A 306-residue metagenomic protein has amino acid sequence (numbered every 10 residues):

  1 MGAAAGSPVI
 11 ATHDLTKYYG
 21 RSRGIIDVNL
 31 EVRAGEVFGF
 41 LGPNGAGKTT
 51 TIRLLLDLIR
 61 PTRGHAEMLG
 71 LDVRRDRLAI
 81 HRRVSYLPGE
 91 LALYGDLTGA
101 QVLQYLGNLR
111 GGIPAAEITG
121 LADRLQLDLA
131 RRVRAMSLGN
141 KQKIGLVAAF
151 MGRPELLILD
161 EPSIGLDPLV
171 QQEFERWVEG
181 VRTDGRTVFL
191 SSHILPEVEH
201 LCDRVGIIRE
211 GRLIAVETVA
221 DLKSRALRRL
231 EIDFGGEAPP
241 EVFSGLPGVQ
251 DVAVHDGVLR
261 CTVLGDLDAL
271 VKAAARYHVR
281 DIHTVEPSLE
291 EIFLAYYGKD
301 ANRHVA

Functional and structural regions predicted by a protein language model:
M1-T16, K299-A306: ABC-family P-loop ATPase nucleotide-binding domain
S7-T12, K17-R209, L213-A215: ABC transporter nucleotide-binding domains
A34, G99, V219, E286-L289: Structural motif detector for alpha-helix initiation sites
D76, T218, A269: Short acidic active-site motifs
L103, I118, V219, P240 (+1 more regions): Generic structural marker for isolated residues within well-ordered, non-membrane alpha-helices of soluble domains
L129, G185, A226, A275-H278: Residues at helix C-cap/C′ positions in short coil/turn segments immediately following an alpha-helix
F174-T262: ABC transporter nucleotide-binding domain
R228-A306: Short, charged/small-residue-rich alpha-helical element at the C-terminal edge of ABC transporter nucleotide-binding
